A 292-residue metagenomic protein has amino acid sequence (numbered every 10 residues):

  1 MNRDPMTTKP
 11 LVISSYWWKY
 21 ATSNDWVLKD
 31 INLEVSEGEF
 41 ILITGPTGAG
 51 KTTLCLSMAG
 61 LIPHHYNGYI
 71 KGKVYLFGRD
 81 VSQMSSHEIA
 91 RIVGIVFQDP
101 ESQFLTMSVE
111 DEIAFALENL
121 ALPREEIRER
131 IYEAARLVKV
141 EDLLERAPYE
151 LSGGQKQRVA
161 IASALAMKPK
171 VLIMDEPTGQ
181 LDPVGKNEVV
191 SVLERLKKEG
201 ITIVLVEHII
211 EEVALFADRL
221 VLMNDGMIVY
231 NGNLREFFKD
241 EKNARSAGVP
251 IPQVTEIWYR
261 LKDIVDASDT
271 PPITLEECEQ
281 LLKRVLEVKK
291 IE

Functional and structural regions predicted by a protein language model:
G68-R79: Conserved ABC transporter NBD signature motif
E125-L143: Conserved ABC ATPase "signature" region
A147-L151, Q155: Conserved ABC ATPase signature
K168: Conserved catalytic motifs of ABC-family nucleotide-binding domains
L172-D175: Catalytic Walker B motif of ABC-type/P-loop ATPase nucleotide-binding domains
E207-H208: H-loop/switch region of ABC-family ATPase nucleotide-binding domains
D225-G226: Conserved ABC ATPase "signature" C-loop
